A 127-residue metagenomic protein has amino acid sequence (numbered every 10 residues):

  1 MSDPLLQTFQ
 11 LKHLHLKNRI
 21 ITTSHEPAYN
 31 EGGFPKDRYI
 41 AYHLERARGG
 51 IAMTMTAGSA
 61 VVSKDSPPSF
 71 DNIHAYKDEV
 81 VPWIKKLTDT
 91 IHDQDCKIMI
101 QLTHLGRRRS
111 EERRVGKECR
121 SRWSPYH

Functional and structural regions predicted by a protein language model:
M1-R114: Flavin-dependent oxidoreductase catalytic cores
G116-H127: Positively charged, low-complexity/disordered segments
